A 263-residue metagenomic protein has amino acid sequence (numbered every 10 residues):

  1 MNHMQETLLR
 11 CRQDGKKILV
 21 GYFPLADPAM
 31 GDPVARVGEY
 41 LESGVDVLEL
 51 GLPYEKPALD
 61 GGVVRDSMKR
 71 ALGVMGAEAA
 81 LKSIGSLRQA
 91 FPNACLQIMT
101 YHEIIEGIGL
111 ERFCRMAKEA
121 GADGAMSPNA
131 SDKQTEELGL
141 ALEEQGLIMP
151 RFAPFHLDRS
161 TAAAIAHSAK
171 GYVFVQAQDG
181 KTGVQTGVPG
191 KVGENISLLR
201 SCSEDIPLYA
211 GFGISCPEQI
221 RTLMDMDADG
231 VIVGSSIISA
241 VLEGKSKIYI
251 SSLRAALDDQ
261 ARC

Functional and structural regions predicted by a protein language model:
M1-C11, Y54-M68, L72-G85, I104-R112 (+5 more regions): Active-site-adjacent beta->alpha loops and helix N-cap segments on the catalytic face of soluble alpha/beta enzymes
D14-V20, A90-Y101, L142-A153, L199-G211: Short beta-strand/loop segments at the ligand-binding rim of alpha/beta enzyme cores
L19-P33, Q97-G109, I148-L157, Q185: Active-site mouth loops of central-metabolism enzymes
G21, Y40, G51, A117 (+3 more regions): Conserved, mostly hydrophobic/aromatic
P24-A26, P53-E55, M99-I104, A130 (+4 more regions): Active-site beta-loop-alpha junctions enriched in small/polar residues
M30-Y40, L157-S168, S203, A210 (+1 more regions): Catalytic cores of alpha/beta
V45-P57, A120-Q134, V173-V184, G213 (+1 more regions): Glycine-rich phosphate-binding active-site loops on the catalytic face of alpha/beta enzymes
N195-I206, S215-C263: Alpha/beta catalytic cores of nucleotide-metabolism and tRNA/nucleoside-modifying enzymes
